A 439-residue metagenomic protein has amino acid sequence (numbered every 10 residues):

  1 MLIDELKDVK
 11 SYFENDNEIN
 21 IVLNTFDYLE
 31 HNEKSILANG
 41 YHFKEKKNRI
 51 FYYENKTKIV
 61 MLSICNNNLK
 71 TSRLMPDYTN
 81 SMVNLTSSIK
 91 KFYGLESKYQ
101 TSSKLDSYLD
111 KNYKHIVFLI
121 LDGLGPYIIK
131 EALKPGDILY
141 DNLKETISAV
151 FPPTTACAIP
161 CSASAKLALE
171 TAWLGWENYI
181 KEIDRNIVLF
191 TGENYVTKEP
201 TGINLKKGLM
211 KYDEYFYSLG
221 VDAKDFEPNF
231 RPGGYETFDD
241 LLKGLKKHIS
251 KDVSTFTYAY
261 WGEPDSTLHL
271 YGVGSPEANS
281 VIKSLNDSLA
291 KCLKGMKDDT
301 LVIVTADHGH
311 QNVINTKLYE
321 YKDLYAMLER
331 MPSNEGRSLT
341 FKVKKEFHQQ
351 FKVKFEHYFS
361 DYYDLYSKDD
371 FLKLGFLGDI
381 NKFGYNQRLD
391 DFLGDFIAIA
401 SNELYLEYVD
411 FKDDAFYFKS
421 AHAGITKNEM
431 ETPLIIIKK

Functional and structural regions predicted by a protein language model:
E5, N15-D16, E30, E45: Intrinsically disordered, low-complexity coil/linker segments enriched for acidic/polar and small residues
K7-K10, L37: Residue-level detector of alpha-helical secondary structure
Y12-F26: Terminal, regulation- and interaction-focused segments at domain boundaries
T25-G40: Amphipathic alpha-helical segments
F43, I50-Y53: Short linear proline/tyrosine/threonine-rich motifs used for host-factor recruitment and membrane trafficking/assembly
N48-I50, I120: Long, folded non-catalytic interaction modules
Y52-E54, I59, S63-I64: Accessory recognition modules or surfaces
C65-K439: Feature captures the catalytic ectodomains and active-site-proximal regions of enzymes that hydrolyze or transfer
